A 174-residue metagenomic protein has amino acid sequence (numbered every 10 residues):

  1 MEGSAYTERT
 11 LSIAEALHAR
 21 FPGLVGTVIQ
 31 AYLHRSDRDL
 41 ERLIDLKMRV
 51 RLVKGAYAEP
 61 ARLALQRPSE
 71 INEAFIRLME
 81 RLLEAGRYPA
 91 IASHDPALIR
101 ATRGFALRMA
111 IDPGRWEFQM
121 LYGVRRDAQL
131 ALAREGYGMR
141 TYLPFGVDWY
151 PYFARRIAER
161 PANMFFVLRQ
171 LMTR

Functional and structural regions predicted by a protein language model:
M1-R174: Positively charged, amphipathic and often flexible ligand-engagement surfaces
